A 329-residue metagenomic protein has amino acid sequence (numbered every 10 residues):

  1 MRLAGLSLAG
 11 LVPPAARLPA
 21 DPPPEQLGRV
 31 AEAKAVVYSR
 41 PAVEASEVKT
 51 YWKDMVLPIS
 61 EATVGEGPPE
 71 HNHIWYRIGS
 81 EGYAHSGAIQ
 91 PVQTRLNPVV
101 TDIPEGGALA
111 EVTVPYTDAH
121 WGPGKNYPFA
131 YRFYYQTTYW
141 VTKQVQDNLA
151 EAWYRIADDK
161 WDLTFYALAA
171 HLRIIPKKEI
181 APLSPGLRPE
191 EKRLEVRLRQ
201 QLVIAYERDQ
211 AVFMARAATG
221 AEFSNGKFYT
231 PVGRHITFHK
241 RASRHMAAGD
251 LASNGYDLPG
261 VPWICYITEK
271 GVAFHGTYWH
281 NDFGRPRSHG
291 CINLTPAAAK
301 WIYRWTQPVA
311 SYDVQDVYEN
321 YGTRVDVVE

Functional and structural regions predicted by a protein language model:
M1-L18: N-terminal export signals
P13-V43, V56: C-terminal segment of N-terminal export signals and the immediately downstream linker at the start of the mature
L18-P24, I74-V114, A157-P189: Boundary regions of SH3-family modules and the immediately adjacent low-complexity/disordered segments in eukaryotic
R40-K53, P123-Y135: SH3/SH3-like (including bacterial SH3b) beta-barrel domains that bind proline-rich motifs or cell-wall ligands
V48-P91, F133-H171: SH3/SH3-like beta-barrel superfamily modules
P98-V145: Short, solvent-exposed interaction modules
A130, K143-G233: Cell wall/extracellular polymer interaction/catalysis modules
L187-P189, F213, N225-V232, H239-E329: Exported/periplasmic cell-wall-interacting domains
